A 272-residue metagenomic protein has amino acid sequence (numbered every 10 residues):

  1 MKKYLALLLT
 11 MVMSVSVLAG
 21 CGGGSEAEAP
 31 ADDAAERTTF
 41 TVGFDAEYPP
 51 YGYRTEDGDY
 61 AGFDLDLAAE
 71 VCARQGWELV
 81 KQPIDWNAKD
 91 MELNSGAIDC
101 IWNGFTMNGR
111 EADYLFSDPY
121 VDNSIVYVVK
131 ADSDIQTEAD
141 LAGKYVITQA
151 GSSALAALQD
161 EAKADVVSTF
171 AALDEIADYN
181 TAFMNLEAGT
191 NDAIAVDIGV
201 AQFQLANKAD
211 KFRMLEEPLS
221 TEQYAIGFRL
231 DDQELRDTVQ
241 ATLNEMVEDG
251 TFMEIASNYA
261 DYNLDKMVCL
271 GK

Functional and structural regions predicted by a protein language model:
M1-T39, K266, G271-K272: Short, low-complexity disordered leader/linker segments with a strong preference for bacterial N-terminal type II
G23-E26, E78, S153-D174, R213-M214 (+1 more regions): Ligand-binding clefts/hinges and TM-proximal coupling segments of bilobed small-molecule sensing domains
A46, D122-V129, I198, Q202 (+2 more regions): Periplasmic-binding protein-like
A46-P49, Y60-A73, F105, V126-Y179 (+1 more regions): Bilobed "Venus flytrap"/periplasmic-binding protein-like clamshell domains and structurally analogous long
L65, A69, A73, E78-D140 (+1 more regions): Acidic, polar ligand-binding/catalytic clefts
L65-D66, V80-M91, A172-A188, E222: Short helix-initiation/N-cap motifs at beta->coil->alpha
L65-R74, I135, A139, K144-Y145 (+2 more regions): Extended ligand-binding regions for polar small-molecule ligands
A88, G104-D113, A157-D160, N185-T221: A ligand-binding cleft/hinge motif common to bilobed small-molecule-binding domains
